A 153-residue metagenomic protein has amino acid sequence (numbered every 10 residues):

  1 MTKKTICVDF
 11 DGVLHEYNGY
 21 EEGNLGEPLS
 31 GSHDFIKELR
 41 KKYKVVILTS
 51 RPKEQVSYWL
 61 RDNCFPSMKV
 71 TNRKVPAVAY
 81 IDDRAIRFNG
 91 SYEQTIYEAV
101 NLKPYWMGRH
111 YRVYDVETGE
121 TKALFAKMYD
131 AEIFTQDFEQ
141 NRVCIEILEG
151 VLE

Functional and structural regions predicted by a protein language model:
M1-K3, M107-R109, L148-E153: Short intrinsically disordered terminal tails
M1-W106: Catalytic phosphate/metal-binding cores of nucleic-acid and nucleotide-processing enzymes, i.e., regions that mediate
F10, E16, D115-E117, E149: Residue-level signal for short segments within beta-strands and strand-turn junctions of well-structured beta-sheet
V45, Y111-V113, F125, A131 (+1 more regions): Hydrophobic beta-strand residues in large extracellular and virion-surface proteins
R87, G119-E120, E132, Q136-E153: Short, mixed-charge low-complexity intrinsically disordered segments
F88-G90, A123-K127: Short amphipathic beta-strand/extended segments with alternating polar/hydrophobic composition
P104-T121, D130: Short aromatic-glycine-(Arg/Gly/Cys) micro-motifs in beta-strand/loop hairpins
